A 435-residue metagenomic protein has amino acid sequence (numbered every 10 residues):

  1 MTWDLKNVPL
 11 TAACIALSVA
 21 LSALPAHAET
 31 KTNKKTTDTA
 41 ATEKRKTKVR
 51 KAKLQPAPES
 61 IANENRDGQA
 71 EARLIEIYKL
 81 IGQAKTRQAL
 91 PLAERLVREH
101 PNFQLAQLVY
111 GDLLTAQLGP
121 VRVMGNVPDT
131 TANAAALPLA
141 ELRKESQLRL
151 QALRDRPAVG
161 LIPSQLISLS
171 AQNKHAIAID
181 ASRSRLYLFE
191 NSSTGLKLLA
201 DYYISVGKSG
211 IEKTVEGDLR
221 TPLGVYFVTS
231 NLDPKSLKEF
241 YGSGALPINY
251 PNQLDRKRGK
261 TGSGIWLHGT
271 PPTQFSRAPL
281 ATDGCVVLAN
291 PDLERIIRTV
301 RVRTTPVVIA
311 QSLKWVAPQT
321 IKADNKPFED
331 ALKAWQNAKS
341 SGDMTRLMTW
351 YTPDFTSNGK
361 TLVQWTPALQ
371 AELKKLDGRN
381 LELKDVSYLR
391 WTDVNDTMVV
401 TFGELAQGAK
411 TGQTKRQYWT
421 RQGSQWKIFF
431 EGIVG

Functional and structural regions predicted by a protein language model:
R66-R95, E99, A334-N337: Alpha-helical segment of the N-proximal tetratricopeptide repeat
R154-I265, P271-S276: Gly/Pro-biased beta-strand-loop elements
S230-K333, A338: Exported/periplasmic cell-wall-interacting domains
G342-N358: Short, well-ordered alpha-helical segments enriched in acidic and aromatic residues
A368-R416: Surface-exposed, charged secondary-structure patches
G412-G435: Short beta-strand edge/turn micro-motifs at domain boundaries
